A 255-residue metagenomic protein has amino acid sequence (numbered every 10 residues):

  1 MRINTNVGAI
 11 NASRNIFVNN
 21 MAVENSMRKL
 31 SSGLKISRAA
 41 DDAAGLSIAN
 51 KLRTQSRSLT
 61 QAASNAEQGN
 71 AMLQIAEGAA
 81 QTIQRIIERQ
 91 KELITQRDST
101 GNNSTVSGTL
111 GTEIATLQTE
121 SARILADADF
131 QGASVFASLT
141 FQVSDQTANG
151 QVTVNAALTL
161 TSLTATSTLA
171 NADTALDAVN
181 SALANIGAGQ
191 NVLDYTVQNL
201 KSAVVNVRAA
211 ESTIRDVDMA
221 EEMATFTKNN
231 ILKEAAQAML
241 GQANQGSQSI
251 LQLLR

Functional and structural regions predicted by a protein language model:
M1-R255: Primary detection of the long, small/polar-rich alpha-helical "axial" segments characteristic of bacterial flagellar
